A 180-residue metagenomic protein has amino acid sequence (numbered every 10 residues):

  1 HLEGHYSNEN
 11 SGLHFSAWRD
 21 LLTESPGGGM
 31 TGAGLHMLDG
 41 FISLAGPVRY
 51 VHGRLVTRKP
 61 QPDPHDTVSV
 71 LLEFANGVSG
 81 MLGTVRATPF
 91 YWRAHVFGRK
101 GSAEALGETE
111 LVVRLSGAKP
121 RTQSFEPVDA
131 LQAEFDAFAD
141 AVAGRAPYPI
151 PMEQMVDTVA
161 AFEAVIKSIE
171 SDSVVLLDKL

Functional and structural regions predicted by a protein language model:
H1-R54, R58-Q61, D172: Predominantly a Rossmann-like dinucleotide-binding segment in NAD(P)-dependent oxidoreductases
E3-N8, S102-E104, V112-R114: Mobile, glycine-enriched helix-loop/loop "lid" segments at the mouths of ligand-binding/catalytic clefts that gate
Y6, R86-T88, P127, Q154: Structured beta->alpha junctions
S7, G101, E126-L131: Short coil/turn segments
S25-G32, R121-D129: A short glycine-threonine-serine/GTX helix/turn-capping micro-motif
G32, H36-E110, Q132-P147, D178: Contiguous beta-strand/loop segments that form the cofactor/metal-binding neighborhood of enzyme cores
A75, D140-L180: C-terminal helix-rich "cap/oligomerization" subdomain common to oxidoreductases
F90-H95, R114-A118, S124-F125: A short, polar/proline- and glycine-enriched secondary-structure boundary/capping micro-motif
